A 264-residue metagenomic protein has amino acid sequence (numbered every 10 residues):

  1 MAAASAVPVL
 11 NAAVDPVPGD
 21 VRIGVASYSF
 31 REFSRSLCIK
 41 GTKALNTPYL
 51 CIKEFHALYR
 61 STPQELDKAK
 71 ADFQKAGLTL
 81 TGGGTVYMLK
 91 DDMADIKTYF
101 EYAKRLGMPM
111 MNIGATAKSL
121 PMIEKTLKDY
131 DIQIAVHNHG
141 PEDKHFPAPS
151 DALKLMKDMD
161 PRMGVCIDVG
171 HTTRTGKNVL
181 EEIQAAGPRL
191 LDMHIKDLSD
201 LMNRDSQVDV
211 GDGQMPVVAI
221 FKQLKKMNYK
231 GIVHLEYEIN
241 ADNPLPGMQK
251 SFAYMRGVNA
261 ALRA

Functional and structural regions predicted by a protein language model:
M1-P8, A13-R22, E32-L45, F146-P149 (+2 more regions): Histidine-acidic metal/acid-base catalytic patches
D15-V17, L37-I39, Y49, H56 (+4 more regions): Active-site acidic/histidine proton-transfer and metal-coordination neighborhood in alpha/beta enzyme cores
V25-S27, I52, I113, V136 (+3 more regions): Conserved beta-strand positions
V25-S34, K53-Y59: Extracytoplasmic "Venus flytrap"
E54, T85-Y87, A115, L190 (+2 more regions): Residues that line or immediately flank small-molecule/substrate-binding pockets and catalytic motifs
F55-H56, R60, R204-V208: Vicinal oxygen chelate
R60-D72: Glycine-rich, positively charged N-terminal anion/phosphate-binding segment
